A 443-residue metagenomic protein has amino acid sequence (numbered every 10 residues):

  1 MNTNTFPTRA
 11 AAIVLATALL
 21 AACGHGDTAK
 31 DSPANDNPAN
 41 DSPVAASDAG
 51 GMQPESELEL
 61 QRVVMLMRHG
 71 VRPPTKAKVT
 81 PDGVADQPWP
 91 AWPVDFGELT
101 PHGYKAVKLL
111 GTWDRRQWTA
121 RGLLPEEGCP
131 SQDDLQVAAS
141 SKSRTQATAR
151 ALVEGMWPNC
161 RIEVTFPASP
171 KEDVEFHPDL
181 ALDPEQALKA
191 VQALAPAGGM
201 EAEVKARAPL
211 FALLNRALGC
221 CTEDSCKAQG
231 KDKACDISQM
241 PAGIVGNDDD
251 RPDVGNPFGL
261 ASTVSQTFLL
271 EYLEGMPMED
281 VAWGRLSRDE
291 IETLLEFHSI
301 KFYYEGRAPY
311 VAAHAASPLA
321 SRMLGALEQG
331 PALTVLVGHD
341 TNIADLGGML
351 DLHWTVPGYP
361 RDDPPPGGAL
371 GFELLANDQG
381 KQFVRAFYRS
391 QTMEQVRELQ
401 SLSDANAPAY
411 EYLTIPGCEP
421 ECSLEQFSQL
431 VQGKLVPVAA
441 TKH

Functional and structural regions predicted by a protein language model:
N2-A12: Bacterial N-terminal signal peptides that target proteins for export
I13, A29, I343: Alpha-helical and His/Cys-centered functional microenvironments
I13-V14, V44: Short hydrophobic transmembrane-like helices used for membrane targeting/insertion
L20-A22: C-terminal motif of bacterial Sec signal peptides marking the signal peptidase cleavage site
G24-G26: Bacterial signal peptide processing site
K30-E57: Post-signal peptide N-terminal segment of mature Sec-exported envelope proteins
G51-D134, S140-T334, D340-H443: Signature for phosphate-centric chemistry
